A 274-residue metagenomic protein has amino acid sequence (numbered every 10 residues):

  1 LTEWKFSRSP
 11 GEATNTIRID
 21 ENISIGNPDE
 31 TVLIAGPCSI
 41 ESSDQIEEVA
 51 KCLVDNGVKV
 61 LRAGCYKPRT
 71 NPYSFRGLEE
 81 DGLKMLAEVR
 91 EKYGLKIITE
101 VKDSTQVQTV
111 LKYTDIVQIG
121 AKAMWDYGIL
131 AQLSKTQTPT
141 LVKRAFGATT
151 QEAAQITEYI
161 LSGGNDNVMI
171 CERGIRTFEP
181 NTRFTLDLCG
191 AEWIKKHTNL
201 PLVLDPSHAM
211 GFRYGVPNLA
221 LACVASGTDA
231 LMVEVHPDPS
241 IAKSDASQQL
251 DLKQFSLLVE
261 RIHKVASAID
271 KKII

Functional and structural regions predicted by a protein language model:
L1-I34, I262, S267-I274: N-terminal amphipathic alpha-helix/helix-capping segment at the start of soluble metabolic enzymes
T14-C38, R69-P72, K195-L204: N-terminal small/glycine-rich loop or linker at the start of catalytic domains across soluble metabolic enzymes
G26, T136-V235: Catalytic alpha/beta core domains of metabolic enzymes, predominantly
T31-E48, P72-R76, K96-E100, A121 (+2 more regions): Active-site mouth loops of central-metabolism enzymes
V32-P37, K59-A63, I97-T99, V117-I119 (+4 more regions): Hydrophobic faces of well-ordered beta-strands that scaffold small-molecule active sites in alpha/beta enzyme cores
R62-E80, H236-Q249: Glycine-rich, proline-tolerant flexible connector loops at the mouths of alpha/beta enzymes
F75-T99, Q132-P139, L188-L202, Q248-K271: Alpha-helix-loop-beta-strand connector modules within alpha/beta enzyme cores
L78, L95-T105, D115-G128, P139-T150 (+2 more regions): Catalytic beta/alpha-barrel core
